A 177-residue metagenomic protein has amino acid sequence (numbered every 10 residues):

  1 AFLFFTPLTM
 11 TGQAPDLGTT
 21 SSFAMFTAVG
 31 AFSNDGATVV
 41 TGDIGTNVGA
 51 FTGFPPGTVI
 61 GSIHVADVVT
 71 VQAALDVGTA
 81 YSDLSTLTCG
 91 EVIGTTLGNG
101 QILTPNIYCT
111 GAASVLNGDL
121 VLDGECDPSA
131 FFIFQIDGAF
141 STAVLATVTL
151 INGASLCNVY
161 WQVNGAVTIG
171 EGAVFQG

Functional and structural regions predicted by a protein language model:
F4-G177: Solvent-exposed adhesion/ligand-recognition segments of exported proteins
